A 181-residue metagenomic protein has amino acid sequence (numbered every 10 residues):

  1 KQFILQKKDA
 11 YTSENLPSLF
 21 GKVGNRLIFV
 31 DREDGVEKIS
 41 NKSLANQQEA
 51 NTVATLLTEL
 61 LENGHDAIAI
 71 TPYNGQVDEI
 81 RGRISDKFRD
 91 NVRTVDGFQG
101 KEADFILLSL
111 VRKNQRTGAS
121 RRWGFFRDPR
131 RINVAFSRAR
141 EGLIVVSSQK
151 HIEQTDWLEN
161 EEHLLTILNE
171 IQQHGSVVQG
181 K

Functional and structural regions predicted by a protein language model:
L5-R83: Conserved helicase/translocase motor-coupling segment
S13, G24, I84, Q115-K181: Helicase C-terminal subdomain and adjacent C-terminal extension
F29, I70, L107-S109, F136 (+1 more regions): Structural motif
D34-G35, N74-Q76, Q99, R112-N114 (+1 more regions): Short, glycine-/Ser/Thr-/acidic-enriched flexible segments
S40-Q47, V95-F98, R121-W123: Short, contiguous acidic/charged loop-to-helix segments that flank catalytic cores in large enzymes
E49, V53, N91, D128-R131: Amphipathic coiled-coil/heptad-repeat helices and related helical stalk/stem segments that mediate oligomerization
A67, D90, L143: Hydrophobic anchor at the start of a short beta-strand that flanks the dinucleotide cofactor-binding loop
R81-G118: Conserved motor-coupling elements within RecA-like helicase/translocase cores
